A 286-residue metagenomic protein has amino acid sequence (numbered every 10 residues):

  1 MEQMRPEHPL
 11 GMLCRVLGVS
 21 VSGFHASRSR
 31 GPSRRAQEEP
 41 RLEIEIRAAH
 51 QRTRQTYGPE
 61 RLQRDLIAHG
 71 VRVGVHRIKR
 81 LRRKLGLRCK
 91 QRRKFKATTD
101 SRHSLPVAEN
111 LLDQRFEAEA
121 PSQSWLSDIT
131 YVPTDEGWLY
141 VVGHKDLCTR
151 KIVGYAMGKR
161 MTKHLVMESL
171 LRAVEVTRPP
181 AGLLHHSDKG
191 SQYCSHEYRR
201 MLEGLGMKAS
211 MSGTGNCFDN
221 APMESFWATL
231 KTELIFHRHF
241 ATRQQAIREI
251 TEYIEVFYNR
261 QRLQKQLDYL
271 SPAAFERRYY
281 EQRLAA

Functional and structural regions predicted by a protein language model:
M1-A286: Charged DNA-binding/catalytic regions of mobile-element recombinases
